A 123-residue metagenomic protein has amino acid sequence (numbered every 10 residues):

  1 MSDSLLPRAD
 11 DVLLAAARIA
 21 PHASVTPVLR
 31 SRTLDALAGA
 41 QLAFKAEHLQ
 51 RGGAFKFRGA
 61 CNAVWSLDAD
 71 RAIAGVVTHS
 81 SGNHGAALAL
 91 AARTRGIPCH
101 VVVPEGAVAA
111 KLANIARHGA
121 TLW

Functional and structural regions predicted by a protein language model:
M1-W123: PLP-dependent amino-acid enzyme catalytic core
